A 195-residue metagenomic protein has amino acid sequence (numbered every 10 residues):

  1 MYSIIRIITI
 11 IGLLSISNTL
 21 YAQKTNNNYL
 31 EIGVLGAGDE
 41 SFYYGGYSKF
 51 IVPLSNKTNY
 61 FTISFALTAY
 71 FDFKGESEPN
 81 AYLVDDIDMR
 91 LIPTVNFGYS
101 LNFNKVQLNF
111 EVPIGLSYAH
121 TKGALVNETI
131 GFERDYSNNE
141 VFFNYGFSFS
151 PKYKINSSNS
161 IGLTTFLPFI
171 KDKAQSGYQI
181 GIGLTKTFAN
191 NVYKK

Functional and structural regions predicted by a protein language model:
M1-N28: Bacterial Sec-dependent N-terminal signal peptides
T9, A22, A37, G45 (+6 more regions): A sequence-composition feature that detects small, non-aromatic residues
Y21-L67, K74, Q179, G183-K195: Short glycine/proline- and aromatic-enriched beta-strand/turn motifs that initiate or cap beta-hairpins
K24-E31, F71-P79, V126-G131, S158-T165: Flexible, solvent-exposed coil segments and beta strand-coil junctions, predominantly the extracellular/periplasmic
I51-Y60, L83-K195: Outer-membrane beta-barrel transmembrane domain signature
A66-D88: Surface-exposed loop and membrane-interface regions of Gram-negative outer-membrane beta-barrel proteins
